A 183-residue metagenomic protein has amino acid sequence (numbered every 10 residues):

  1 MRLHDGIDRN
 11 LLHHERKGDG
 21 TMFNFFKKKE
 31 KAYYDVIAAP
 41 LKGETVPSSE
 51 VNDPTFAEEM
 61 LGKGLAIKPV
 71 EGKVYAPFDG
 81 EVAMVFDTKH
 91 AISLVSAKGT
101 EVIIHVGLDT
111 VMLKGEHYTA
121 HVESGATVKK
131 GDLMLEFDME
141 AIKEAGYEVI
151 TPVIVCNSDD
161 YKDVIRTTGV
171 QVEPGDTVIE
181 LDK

Functional and structural regions predicted by a protein language model:
L3, G18-K183: Contiguous, well-folded functional domains in the mature portion of proteins
D8-H13: Intrinsic-disorder-associated, low-complexity terminal segments enriched in Asp/Asn/His/Tyr and depleted of Lys/Arg
